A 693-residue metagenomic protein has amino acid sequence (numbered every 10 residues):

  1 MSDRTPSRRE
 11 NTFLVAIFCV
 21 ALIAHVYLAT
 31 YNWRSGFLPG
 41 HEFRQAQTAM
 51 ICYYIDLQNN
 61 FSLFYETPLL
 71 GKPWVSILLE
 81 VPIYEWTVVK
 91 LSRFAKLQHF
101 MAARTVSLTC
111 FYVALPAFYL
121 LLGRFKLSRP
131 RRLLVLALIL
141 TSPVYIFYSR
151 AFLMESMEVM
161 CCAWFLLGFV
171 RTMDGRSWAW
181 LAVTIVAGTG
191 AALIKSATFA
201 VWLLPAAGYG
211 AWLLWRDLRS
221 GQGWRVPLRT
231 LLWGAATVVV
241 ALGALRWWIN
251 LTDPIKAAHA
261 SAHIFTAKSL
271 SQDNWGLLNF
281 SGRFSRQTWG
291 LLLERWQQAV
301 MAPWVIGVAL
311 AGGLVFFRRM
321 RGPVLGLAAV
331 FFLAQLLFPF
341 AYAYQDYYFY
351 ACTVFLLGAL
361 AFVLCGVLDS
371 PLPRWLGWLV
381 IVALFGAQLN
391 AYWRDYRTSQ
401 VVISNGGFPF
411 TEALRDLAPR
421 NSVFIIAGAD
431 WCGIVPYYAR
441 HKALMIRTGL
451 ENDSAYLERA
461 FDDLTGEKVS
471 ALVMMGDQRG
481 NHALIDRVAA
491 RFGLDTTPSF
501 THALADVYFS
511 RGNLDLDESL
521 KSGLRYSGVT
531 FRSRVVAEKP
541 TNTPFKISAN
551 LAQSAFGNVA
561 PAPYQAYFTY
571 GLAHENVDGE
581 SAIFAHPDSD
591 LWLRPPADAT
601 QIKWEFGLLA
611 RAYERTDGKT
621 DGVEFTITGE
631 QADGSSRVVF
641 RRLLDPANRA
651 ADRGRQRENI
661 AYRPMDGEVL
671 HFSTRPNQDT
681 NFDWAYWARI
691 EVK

Functional and structural regions predicted by a protein language model:
I23-A29, T198, V363-L368, R374-V402 (+1 more regions): Transmembrane alpha-helical segments
A102-K126, W164, G168: Transmembrane-helix motifs of polytopic, lipid-linked glycan transferases
P116, G210, D217, E294-G322 (+1 more regions): Hydrophobic, aromatic-rich transmembrane alpha-helices and their immediate juxtamembrane boundary segments
G123-K126, F165-L181, A191, R216: Membrane-interface transmembrane helices that cradle and orient dolichyl/undecaprenyl
F147-M157: Short acidic/glycine- and proline-prone juxtamembrane loop motifs at membrane-interface regions of multi-pass membrane
R229-S281: Membrane-lumen/periplasm interface segments of specific transmembrane helices in polyprenyl phosphate-linked
R415-E451, A471-D477: Short periplasmic/luminal acceptor-recognition loop of GT-C membrane glycosyltransferases, typified by
L520-K693: Gly-Asp-aromatic-enriched flexible segments
